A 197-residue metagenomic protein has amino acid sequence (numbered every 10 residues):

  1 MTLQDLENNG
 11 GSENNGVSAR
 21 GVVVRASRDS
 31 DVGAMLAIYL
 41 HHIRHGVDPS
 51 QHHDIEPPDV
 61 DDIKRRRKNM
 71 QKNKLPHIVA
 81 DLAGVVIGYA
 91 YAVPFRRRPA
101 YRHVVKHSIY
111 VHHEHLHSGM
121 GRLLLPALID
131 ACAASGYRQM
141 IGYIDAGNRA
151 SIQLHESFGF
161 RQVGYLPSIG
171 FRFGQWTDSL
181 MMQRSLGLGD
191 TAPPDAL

Functional and structural regions predicted by a protein language model:
D5-E7, I55-E114, L125-P126, S185-G187: Acetyl-CoA-dependent GNAT
V22, V85-Y89, T177: Glycine-rich phosphate/pyrophosphate-binding loop shared by adenosine-nucleotide-utilizing enzymes
V23-A37: A short beta-loop-alpha structural element at the N-terminal edge of CoA-dependent acyl/N-acetyltransferase catalytic
L36-R66: Conserved GNAT-fold acetyl-CoA-binding loop/helix
Y91-P94, P99, I141-I144, E156 (+2 more regions): Conserved catalytic-core motifs of GNAT/GCN5-like acyltransferases
L116, G142-I152: Conserved beta-strand-loop-alpha-helix junction that forms the acyl-donor binding cleft
H117-D130, Q153-S157: Conserved acetyl-CoA-binding loop-helix of GNAT-fold acetyltransferases
C132-I144: Conserved GNAT acetyl-CoA-binding A-motif
